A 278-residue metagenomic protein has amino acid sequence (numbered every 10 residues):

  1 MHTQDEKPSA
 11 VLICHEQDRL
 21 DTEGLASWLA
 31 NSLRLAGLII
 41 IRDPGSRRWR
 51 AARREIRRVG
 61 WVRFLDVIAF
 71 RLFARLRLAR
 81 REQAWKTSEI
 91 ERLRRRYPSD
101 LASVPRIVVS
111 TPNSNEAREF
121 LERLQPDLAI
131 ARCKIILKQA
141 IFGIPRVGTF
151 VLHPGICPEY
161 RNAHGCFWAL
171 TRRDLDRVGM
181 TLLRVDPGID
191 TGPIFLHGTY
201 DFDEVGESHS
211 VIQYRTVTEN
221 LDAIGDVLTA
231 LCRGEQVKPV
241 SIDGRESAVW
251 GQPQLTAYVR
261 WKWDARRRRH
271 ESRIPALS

Functional and structural regions predicted by a protein language model:
M1-S278: One-carbon transfer enzymes
